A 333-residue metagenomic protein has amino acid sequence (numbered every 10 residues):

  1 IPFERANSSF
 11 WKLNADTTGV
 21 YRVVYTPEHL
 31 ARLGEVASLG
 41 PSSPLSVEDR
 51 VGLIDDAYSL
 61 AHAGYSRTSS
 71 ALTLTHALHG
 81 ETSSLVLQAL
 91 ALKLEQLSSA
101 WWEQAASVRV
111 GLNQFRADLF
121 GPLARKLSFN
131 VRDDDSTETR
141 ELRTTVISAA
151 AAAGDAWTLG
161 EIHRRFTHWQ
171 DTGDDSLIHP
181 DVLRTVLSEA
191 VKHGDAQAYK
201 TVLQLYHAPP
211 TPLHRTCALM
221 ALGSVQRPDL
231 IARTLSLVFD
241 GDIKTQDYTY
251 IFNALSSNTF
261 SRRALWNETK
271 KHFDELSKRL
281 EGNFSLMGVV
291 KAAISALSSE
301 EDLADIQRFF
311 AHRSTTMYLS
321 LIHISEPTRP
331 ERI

Functional and structural regions predicted by a protein language model:
P2-S325, R329: Long, ordered, helix-rich scaffold segments
